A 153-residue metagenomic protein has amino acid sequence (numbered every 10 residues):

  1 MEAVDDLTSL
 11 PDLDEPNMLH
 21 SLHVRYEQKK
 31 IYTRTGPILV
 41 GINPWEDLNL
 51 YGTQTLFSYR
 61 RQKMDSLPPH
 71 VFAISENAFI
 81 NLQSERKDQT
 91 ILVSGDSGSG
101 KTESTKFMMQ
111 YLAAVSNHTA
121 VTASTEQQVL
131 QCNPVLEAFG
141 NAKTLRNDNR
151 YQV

Functional and structural regions predicted by a protein language model:
M1-S94, S99-V153: N-terminal entry segment of cytoskeletal motor ATPase domains
